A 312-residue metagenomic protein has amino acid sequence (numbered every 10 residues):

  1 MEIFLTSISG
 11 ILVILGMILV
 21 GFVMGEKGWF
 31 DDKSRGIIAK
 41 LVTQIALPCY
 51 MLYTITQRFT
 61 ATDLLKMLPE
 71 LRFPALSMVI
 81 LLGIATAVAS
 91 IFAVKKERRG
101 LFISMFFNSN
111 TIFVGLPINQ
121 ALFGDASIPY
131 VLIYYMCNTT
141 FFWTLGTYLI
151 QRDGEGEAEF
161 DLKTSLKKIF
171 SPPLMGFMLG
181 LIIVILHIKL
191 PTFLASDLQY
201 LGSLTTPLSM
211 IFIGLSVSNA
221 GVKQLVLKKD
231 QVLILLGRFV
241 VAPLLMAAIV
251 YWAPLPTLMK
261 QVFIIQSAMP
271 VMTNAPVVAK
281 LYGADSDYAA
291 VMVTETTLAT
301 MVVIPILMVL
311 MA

Functional and structural regions predicted by a protein language model:
M1-A312: Alpha-helical transmembrane segments of multi-pass small-molecule/ion transporters
